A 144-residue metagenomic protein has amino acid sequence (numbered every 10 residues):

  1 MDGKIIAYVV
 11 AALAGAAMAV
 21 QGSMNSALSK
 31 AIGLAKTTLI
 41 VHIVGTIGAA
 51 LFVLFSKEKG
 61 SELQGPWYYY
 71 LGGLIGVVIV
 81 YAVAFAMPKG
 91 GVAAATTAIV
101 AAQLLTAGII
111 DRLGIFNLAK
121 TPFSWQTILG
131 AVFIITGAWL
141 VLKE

Functional and structural regions predicted by a protein language model:
M1-L13, M24, K30-A31, T46-Y69 (+2 more regions): Membrane-interface interhelical linkers
L13-V20, M24, W67-A94, L140: Hydrophobic alpha-helical transmembrane segments of multi-pass membrane transport proteins, especially secondary
V20-H42: Juxtamembrane helix-loop-helix junctions in multi-pass membrane proteins
K30-K36, A82-A101: Structural motif at transmembrane-helix junctions in multi-pass transporters
I40-V41, A98-I99, L129: Hydrophobic core positions of alpha-helical segments in small-molecule transporters and transporter systems
T46-I47, V78, L105, I135: Small-residue-rich packing faces within the transmembrane alpha-helices of Major Facilitator Superfamily
L105-I115: Transmembrane alpha-helical segments of integral membrane proteins
S124-L142: Hydrophobic transmembrane alpha-helices of multi-pass small-molecule transport proteins
